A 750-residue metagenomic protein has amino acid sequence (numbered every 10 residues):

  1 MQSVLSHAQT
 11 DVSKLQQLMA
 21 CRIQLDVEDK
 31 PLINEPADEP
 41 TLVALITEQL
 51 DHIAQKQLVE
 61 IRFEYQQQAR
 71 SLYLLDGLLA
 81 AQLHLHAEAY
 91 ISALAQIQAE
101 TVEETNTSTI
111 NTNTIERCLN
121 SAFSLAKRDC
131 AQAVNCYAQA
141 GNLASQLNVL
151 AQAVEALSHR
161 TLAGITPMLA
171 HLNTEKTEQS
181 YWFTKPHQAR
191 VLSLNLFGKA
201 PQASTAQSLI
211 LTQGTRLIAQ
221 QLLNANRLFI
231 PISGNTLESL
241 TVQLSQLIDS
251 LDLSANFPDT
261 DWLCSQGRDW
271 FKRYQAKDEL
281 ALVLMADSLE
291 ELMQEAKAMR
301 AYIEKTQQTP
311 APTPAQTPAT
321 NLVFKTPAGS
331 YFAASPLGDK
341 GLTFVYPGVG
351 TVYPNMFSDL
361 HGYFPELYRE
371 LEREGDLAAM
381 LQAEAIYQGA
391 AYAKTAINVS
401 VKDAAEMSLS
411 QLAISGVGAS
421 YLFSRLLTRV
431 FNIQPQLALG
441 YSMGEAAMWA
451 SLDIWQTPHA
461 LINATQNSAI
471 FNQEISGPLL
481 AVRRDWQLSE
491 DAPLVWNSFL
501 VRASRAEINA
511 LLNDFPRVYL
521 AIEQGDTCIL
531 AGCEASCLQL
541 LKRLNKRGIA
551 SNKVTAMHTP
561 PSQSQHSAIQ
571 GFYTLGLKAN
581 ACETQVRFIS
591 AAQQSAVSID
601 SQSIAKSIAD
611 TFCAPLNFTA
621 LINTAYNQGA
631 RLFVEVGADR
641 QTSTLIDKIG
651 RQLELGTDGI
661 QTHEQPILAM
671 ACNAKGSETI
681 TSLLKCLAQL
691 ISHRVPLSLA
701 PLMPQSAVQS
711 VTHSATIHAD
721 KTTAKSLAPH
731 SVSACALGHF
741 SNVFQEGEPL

Functional and structural regions predicted by a protein language model:
M1-S121, R128, N135-N224, I232-N235 (+5 more regions): Conserved beta-strand-centric core segments of catalytic alpha/beta enzyme folds
Q2-A8, L15, E104-C118, A144 (+3 more regions): Flexible catalytic loop/linker elements that gate and position reactive groups at enzyme active sites
L75, N106-N111, L143-A151, Q565-Q570 (+2 more regions): Short, surface-exposed amphipathic charged segments that create phosphate/polyanion-binding patches used for binding
L78-L79, S358-E366, L452-I462, K648-G656: A glycine- and small-aliphatic-rich helix-loop capping segment at beta-alpha/alpha-beta transitions that lines
G141, I397-V636, Q641-T642, S733-E748: Acyltransferase
T161-T166, A170-A189, A200, T215-L217 (+7 more regions): Flexible, low-complexity segments
A203-Q207, I218-Q220, T241-V242, M293-Q294 (+7 more regions): Short helix/loop capping segments that flank catalytic or ligand/cofactor-binding pockets
T309-L439, T457-P458: Helix-rich "cap/lid" substructures immediately adjacent to catalytic or cofactor-binding pockets
